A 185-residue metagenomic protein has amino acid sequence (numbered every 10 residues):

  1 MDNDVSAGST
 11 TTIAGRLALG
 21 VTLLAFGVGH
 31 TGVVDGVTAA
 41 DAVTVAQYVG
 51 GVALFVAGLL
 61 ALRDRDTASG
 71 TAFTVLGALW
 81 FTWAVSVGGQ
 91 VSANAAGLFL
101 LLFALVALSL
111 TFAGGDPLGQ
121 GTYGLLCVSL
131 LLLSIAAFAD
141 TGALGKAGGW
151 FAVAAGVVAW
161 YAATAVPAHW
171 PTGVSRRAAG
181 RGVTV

Functional and structural regions predicted by a protein language model:
M1-A57, R181-T184: N-terminal topogenic module of multi-pass integral membrane proteins
L23-T31, L54-G58, G77-G89, V106-T111 (+1 more regions): Hydrophobic alpha-helical transmembrane segments and adjacent interfacial helices in integral membrane proteins
G36-G51, Q90-L102, Y123, G149-V153: Structural signature of hydrophobic alpha-helical transmembrane segments
Y48-A61, T67-W80: A glycine-rich, hydrophobic loop/mini-helix early in the fold
L60-G70, L110-Y123: Membrane-helix interface "capping/anchor" motifs
G70-T74, A78-L100: Helix-adjacent hinge/juxtasegments
L98-S109, L118-F138, L144-A165: Alpha-helical membrane segments in multi-pass integral membrane proteins
G173-V185: Short, highly charged, low-complexity non-transmembrane loops/tails of multi-pass membrane proteins
